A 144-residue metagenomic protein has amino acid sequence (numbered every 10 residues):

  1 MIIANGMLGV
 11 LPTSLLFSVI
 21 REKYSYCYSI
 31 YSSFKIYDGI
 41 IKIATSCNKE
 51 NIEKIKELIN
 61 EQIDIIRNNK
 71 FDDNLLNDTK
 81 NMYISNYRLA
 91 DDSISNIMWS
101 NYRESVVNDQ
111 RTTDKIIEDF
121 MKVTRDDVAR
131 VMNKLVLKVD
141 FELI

Functional and structural regions predicted by a protein language model:
M1-I41, S46-I144: Mature, solvent-exposed C-terminal subdomains and processed small-chain segments of exported/organellar
